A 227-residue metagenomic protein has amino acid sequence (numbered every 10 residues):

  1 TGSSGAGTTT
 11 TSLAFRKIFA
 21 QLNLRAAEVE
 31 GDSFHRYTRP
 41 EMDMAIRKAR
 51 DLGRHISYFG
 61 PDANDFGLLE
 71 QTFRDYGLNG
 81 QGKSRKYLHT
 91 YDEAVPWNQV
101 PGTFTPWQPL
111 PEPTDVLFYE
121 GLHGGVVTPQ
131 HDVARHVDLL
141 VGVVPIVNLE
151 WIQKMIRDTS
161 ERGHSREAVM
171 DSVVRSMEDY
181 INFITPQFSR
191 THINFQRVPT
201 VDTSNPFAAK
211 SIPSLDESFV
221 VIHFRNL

Functional and structural regions predicted by a protein language model:
T1, E120: Residues at the beta-strand->loop junction immediately N-terminal to the Walker
S4: The conserved Walker
G7: Conserved glycine(s) of the Walker
T10-T11, F15: Hydrophobic positions on the alpha1 helix immediately C-terminal to the Walker A/P-loop
L22-E30, F34-P96: Conserved nucleotide-sensing/catalytic segment adjacent to the nucleotide-binding pocket in NTP-handling enzymes
A26-E28, D138-G142, N194: Conserved beta-strand scaffold positions in the cores of enzyme catalytic domains, especially in NTP/NDP-utilizing
T103-E112, V116-Y119, V133-R135, V147-L227: C-terminal accessory "lid"/substrate-recognition subdomains
V126-H131: Conserved ATPase-coupling elements of RecA-like P-loop NTPase cores
